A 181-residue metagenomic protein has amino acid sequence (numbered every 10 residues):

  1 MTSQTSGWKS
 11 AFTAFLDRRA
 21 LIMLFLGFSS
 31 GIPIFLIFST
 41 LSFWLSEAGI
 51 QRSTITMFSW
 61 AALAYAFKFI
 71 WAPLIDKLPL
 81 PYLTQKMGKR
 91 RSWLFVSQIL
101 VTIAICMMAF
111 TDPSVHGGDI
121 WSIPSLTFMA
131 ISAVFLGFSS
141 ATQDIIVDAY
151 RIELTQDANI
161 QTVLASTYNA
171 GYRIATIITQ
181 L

Functional and structural regions predicted by a protein language model:
S3-L181: Membrane-embedded alpha-helical bundles of multi-pass transporters/translocases, especially carrier/permease families
